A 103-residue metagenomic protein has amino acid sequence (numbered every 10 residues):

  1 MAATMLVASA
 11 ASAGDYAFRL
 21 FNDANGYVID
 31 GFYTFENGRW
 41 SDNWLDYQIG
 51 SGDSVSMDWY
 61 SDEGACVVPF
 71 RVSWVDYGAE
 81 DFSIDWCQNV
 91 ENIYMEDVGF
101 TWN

Functional and structural regions predicted by a protein language model:
L6-A13: Sec/Tat signal peptide C-region and signal peptidase I cleavage site
G14-F18, V55: Structural beta-strand segments of beta-rich domains
F18-Y27: Asparagine-centered strand-capping/turn motif at beta-strand->loop junctions
G26-N37: Short, ordered, surface-exposed loop/turn motifs in non-cytosolic proteins
F35-W40, V75-Y77: Change "in extracellular beta-sheet-rich domains … of secreted and cell-surface proteins" to "in beta-sheet-rich domains
G38-E63: Intrinsically disordered, low-complexity Pro/Gly/Ser/Thr-rich segments with frequent PxxP/GP/PP motifs and embedded
A65-D76: A short, solvent-exposed beta-strand micro-motif common in secreted/extracellular proteins
G78-N103: Extracellular beta-sheet/turn segments enriched in Thr/Pro/Gly and aliphatic residues
